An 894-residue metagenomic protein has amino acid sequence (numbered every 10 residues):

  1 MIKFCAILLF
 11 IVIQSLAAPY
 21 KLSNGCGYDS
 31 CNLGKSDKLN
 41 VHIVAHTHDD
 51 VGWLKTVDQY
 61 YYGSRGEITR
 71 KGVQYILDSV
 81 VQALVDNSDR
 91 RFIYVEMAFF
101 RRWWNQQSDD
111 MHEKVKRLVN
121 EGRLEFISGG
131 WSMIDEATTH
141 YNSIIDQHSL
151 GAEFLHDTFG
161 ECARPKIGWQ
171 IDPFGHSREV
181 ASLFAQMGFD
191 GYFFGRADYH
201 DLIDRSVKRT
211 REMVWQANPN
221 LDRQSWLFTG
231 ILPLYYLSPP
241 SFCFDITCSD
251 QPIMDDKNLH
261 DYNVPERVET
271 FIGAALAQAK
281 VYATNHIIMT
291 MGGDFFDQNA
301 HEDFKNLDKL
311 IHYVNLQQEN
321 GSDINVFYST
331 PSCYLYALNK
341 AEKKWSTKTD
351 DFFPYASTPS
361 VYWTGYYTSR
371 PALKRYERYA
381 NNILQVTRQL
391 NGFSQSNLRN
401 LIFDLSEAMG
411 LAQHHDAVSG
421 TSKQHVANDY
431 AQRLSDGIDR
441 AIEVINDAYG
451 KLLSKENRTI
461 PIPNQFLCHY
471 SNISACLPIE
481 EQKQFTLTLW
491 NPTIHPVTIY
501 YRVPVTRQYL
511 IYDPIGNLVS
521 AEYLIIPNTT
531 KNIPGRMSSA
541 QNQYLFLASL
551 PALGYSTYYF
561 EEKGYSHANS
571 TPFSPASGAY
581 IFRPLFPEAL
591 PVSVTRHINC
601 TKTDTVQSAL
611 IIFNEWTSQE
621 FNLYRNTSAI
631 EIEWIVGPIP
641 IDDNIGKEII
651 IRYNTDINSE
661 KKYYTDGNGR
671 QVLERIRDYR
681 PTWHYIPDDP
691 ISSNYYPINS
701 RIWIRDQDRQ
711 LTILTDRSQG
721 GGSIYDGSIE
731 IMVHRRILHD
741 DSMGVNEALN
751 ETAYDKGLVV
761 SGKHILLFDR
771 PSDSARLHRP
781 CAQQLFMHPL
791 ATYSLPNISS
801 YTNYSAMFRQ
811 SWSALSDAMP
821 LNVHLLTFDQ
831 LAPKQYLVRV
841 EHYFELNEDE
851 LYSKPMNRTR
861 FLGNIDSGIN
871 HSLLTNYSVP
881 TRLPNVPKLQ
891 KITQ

Functional and structural regions predicted by a protein language model:
I2-A17: Cleavable N-terminal signal peptides of Sec/SRP-targeted secreted and luminal proteins
A17-T486, Q508, P514-Y523, T529 (+4 more regions): Catalytic-domain carbohydrate-binding cleft regions of carbohydrate-active enzymes
L489-L510, K647-T655, F844-N864: Surface-exposed beta-strand/loop patches in extracellular or lumenal glycoproteins
P492-P496, Y500, E561-P572, A576-S577 (+6 more regions): Beta-strand-rich N-terminal accessory domains
P504-S520, L524, D656-G669, M856-L883: Solvent-exposed beta-hairpin/edge-strand motifs
I526-S538: Short, basic/aromatic beta-hairpin or loop at an interaction surface
Q541-Y565, L889-Q894: C-terminal beta-strand-rich structural cap/linker in extracellular carbohydrate-active enzymes
S816-A818, L826-A832, N847, T859-Q894: Phosphate-end processing signature that detects enzymes handling 5′-triphosphorylated RNA and polyphosphate
